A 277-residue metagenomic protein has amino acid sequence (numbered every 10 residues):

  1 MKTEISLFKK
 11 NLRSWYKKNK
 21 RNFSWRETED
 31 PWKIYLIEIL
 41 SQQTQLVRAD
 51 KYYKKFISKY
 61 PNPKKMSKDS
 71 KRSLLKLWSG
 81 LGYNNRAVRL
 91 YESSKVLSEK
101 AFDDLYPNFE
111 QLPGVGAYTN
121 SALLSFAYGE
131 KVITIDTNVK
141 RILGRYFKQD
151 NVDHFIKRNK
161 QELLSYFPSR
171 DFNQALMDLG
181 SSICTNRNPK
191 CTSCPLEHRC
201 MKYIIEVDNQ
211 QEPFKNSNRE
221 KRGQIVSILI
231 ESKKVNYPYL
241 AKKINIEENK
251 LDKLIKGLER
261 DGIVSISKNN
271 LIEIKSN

Functional and structural regions predicted by a protein language model:
K2-N11, W15-E220, S232-Y239, K243-I244 (+3 more regions): Catalytic cores of DNA base-excision repair glycosylases
R222-L229: Hydrophobic residues on short alpha-helical segments
I255-K256: Short, hydrophobic-biased segments on the C-terminal half of alpha helices that form "recognition helices"
E259-I272: A short, conserved structural fragment
